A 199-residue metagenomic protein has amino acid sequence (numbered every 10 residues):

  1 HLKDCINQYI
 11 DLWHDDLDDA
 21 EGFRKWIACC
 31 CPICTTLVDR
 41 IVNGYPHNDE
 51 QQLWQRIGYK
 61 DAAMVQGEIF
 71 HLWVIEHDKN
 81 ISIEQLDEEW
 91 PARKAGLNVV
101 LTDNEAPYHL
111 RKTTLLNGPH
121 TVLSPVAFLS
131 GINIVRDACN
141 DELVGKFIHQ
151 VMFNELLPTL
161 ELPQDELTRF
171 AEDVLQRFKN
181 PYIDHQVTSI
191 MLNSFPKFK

Functional and structural regions predicted by a protein language model:
H1-K199: Substrate/ligand-engaging "lid" and interaction regions
